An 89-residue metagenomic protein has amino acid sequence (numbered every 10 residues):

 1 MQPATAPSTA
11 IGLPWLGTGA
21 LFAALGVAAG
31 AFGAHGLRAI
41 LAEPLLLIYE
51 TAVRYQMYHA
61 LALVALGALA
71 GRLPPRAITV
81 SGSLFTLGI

Functional and structural regions predicted by a protein language model:
M1-I89: Polytopic transmembrane helical bundles with strong interfacial aromatic enrichment
